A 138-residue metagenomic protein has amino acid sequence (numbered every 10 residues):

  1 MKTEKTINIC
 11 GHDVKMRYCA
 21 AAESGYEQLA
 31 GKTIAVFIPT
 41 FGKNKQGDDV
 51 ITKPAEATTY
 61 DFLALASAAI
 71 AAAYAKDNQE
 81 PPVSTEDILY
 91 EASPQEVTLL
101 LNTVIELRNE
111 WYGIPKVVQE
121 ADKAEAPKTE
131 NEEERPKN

Functional and structural regions predicted by a protein language model:
M1-D13, T33-T52, K76-N138: Charged interaction scaffolds used for protein-protein
M16-Y18: Short capping micro-motif at the N-terminus of alpha-helices
A20-P39: Short, surface-exposed, low-complexity cationic segments
D61-A72, N102-E106: Short, hydrophobic/amphipathic alpha-helical patches that form generic packing surfaces within helical domains
